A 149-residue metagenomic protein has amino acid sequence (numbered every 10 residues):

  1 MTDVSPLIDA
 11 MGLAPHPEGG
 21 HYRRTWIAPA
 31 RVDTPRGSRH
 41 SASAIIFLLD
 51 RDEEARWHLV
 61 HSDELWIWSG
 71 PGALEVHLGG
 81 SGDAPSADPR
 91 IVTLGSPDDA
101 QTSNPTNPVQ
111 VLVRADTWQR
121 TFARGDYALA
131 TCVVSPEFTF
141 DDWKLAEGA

Functional and structural regions predicted by a protein language model:
M1-L112, W118-A128, C132-F140, L145-A149: Non-catalytic, conserved peripheral segments adjacent to functional cores
